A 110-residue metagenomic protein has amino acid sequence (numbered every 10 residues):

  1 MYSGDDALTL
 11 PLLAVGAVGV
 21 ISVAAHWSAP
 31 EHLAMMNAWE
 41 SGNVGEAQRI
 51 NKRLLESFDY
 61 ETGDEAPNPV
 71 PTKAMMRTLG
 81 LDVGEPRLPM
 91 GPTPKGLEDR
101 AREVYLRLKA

Functional and structural regions predicted by a protein language model:
M1-E61: Catalytic alpha/beta core domains of metabolic enzymes, predominantly
L13-A17, L55-M90: Conserved short secondary-structure transition element at the edge of the structured enzyme core that lines
E46, D64, T93: Catalytic cores of large soluble enzymes that bind and process phosphate-bearing ligands
G80-A110: Flexible C-terminal active-site loop/helix
